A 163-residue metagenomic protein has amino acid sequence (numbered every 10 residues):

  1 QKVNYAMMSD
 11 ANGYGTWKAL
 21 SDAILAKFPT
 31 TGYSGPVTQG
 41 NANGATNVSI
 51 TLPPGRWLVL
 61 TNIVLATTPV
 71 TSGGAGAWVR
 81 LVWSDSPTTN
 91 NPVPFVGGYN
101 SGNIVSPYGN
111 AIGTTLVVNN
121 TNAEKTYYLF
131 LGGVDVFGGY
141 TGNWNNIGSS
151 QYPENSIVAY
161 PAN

Functional and structural regions predicted by a protein language model:
Q1-K2: Surface-exposed receptor/substrate recognition regions of extracellular proteins
A6-S9: Small-residue hinge/turn detector
G13-A19: Short, disulfide-bonded extracellular cysteine-rich repeat modules
L20-N163: Extracellular jelly-roll beta-sandwich "head" domains, especially the C-terminal globular C1q domain
